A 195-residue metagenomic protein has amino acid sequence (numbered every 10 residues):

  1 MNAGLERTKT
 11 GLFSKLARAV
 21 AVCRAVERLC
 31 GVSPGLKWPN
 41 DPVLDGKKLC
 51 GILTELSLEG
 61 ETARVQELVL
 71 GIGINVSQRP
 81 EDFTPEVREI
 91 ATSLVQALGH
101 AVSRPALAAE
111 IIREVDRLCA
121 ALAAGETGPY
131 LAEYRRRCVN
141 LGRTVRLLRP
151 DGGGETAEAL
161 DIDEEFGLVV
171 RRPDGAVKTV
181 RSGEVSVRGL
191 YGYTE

Functional and structural regions predicted by a protein language model:
M1-E6: Interfacial segments of multi-pass membrane proteins
R7-K9, L16-P34, L44-E195: Long, positively charged amphipathic alpha-helical accessory segments at protein N-termini or as interdomain linkers
K37: Gly/Ser-rich oxyanion-binding loop with an adjacent helix/lid that shapes the negatively charged ligand pocket
